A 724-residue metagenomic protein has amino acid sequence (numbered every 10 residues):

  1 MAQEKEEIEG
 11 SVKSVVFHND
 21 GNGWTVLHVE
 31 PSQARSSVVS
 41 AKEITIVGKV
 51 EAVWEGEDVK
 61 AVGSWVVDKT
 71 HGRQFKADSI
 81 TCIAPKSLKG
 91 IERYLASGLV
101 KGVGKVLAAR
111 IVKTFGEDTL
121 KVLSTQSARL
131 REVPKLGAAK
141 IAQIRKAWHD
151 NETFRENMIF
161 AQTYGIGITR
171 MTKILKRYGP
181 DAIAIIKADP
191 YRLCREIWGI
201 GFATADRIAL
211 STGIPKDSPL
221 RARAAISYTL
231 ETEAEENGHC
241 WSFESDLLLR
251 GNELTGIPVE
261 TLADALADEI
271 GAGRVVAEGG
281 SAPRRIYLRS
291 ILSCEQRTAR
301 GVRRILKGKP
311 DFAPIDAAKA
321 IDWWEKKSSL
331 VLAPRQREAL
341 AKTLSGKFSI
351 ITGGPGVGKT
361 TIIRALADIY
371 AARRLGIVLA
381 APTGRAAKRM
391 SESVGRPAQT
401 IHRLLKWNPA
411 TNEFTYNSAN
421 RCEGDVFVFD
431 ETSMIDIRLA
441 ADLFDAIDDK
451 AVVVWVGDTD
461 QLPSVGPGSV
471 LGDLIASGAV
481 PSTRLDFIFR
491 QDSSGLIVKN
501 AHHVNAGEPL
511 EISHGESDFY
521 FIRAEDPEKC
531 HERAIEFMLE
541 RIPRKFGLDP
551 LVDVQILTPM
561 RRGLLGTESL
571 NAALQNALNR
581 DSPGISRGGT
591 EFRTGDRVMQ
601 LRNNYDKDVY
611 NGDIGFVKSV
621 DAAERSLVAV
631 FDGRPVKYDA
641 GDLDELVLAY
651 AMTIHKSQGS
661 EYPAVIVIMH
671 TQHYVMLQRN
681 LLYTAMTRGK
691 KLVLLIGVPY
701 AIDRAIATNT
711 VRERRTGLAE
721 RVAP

Functional and structural regions predicted by a protein language model:
M1-A317: Accessory, non-ATPase domains that flank or precede helicase/AAA+ motor cores in DNA-metabolism machines
S329-L344: N-terminal pre-P-loop "Q-motif" helix
I351, L379: Hydrophobic anchor at the beta1->P-loop junction of P-loop NTPases
G356: Walker A (P-loop) phosphate-binding loop of P-loop NTPases
K359: Conserved lysine of the Walker
A365, I369-L375, A381-S393, H402-E413 (+5 more regions): Conserved helicase motor core of SF1/SF2 NTP-dependent helicases
T459-K607, K618: Conserved helicase motor core of P-loop NTPases
D613-P724: C-terminal accessory regions
